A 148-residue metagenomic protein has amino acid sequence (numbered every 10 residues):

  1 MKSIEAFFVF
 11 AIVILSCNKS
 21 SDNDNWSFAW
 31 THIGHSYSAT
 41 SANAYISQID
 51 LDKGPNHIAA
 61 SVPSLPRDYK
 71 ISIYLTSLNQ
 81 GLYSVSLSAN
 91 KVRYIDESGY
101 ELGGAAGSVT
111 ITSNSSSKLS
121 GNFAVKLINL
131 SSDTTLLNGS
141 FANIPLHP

Functional and structural regions predicted by a protein language model:
M1-I4, P148: Short, Lys/Arg-enriched, disordered terminal segments
S3, V13-S38: Bacterial Sec-dependent N-terminal signal peptides
A6-V9: Sec-dependent N-terminal signal peptides
N18, V62-P63, S113-S117, S132 (+1 more regions): Residue-level recognition of alpha-helix boundary/capping or hinge positions
F28-K118: Surface-exposed helix/loop patches within compact recognition domains
N122-P148: Edge beta-strand at a domain terminus
